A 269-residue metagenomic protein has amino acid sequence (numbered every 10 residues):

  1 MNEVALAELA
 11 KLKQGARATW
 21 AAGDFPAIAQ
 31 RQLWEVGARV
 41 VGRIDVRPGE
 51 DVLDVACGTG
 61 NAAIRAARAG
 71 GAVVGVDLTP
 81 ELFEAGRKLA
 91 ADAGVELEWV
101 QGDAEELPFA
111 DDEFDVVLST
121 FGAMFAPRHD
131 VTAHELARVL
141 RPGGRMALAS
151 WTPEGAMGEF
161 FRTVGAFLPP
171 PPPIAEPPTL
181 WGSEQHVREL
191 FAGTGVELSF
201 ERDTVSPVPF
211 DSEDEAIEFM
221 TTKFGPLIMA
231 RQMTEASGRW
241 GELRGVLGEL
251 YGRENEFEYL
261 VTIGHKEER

Functional and structural regions predicted by a protein language model:
N2-E50, N61, A85, D92 (+2 more regions): Conserved class I S-adenosyl-L-methionine
E3-A5, L180-R269: Conserved Class I S-adenosyl-L-methionine
I44-V46, A67, L140: A generic alpha-to-beta junction signature in SAM-dependent methyltransferases
D51-E106, V131: Class I SAM-dependent methyltransferase SAM/SAH-binding core
E105-V116: A short acidic, Gly/Pro-enriched loop at the edge of an enzyme's catalytic core that lines a small-molecule cofactor
V116-H129: A short SAM/SAH-binding and catalytic strip from SAM-dependent methyltransferases
D130-R145: A short glycine-rich, Lys/Arg-flanked "PGG" loop and its adjoining helix->strand segment in the class I
R145-P169: Conserved class I S-adenosyl-L-methionine
